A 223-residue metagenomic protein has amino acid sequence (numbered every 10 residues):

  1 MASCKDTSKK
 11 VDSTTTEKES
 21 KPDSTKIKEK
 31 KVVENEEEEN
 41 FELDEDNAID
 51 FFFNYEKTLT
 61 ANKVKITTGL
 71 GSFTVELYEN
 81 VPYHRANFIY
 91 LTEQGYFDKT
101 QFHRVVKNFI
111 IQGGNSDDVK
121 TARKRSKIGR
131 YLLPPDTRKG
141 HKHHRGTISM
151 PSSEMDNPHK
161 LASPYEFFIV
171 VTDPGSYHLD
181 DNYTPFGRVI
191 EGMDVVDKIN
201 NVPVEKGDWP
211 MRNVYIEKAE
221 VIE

Functional and structural regions predicted by a protein language model:
C4-E223: Cyclophilin-like peptidyl-prolyl cis-trans isomerases
